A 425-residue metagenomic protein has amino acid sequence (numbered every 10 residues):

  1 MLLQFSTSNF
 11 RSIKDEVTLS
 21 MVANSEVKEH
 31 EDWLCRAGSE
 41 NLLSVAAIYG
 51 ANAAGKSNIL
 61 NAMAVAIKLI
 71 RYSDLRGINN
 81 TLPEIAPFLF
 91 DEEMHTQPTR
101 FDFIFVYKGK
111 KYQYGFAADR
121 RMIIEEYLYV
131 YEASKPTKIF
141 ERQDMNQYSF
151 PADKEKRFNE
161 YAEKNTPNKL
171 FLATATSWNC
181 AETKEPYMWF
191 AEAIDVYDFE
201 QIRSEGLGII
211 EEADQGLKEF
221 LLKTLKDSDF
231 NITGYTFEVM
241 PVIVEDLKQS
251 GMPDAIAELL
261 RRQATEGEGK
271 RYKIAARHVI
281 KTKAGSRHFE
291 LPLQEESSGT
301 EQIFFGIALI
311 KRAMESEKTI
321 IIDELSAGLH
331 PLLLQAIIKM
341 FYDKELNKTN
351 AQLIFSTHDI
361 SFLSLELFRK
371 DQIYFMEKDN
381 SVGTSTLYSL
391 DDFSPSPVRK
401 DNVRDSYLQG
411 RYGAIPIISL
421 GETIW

Functional and structural regions predicted by a protein language model:
M1-G38, L42-R71, K281-I415: Switch/communication elements of ASCE P-loop NTPase nucleotide-binding domains
F5, F101-F103, I123-V130, K273-T282 (+1 more regions): Short polybasic amphipathic segments
S8, R203-E295, R411-Y412, P416-T423: Extended helical coiled-coil dimerization/tether regions that scaffold and oligomerize large DNA-maintenance assemblies
I13-D15, K108-Y112, M122, S134-P136 (+1 more regions): Short acidic/polar mixed-charge low-complexity motifs
R36-A47, A51, L60-Q113, D119-I123: Conserved P-loop NTP-binding catalytic core
L60-P98, N168-L225, K339-L353, H358-F362: An exposure/low-complexity boundary signal
Q113-M252: Electropositive, glycine-dotted interaction segments that contact anionic polymers or phosphate-rich ligands
E160, Q263-A264, L363-S364: Short proline/glycine-enriched turn/loop segments at secondary-structure junctions
